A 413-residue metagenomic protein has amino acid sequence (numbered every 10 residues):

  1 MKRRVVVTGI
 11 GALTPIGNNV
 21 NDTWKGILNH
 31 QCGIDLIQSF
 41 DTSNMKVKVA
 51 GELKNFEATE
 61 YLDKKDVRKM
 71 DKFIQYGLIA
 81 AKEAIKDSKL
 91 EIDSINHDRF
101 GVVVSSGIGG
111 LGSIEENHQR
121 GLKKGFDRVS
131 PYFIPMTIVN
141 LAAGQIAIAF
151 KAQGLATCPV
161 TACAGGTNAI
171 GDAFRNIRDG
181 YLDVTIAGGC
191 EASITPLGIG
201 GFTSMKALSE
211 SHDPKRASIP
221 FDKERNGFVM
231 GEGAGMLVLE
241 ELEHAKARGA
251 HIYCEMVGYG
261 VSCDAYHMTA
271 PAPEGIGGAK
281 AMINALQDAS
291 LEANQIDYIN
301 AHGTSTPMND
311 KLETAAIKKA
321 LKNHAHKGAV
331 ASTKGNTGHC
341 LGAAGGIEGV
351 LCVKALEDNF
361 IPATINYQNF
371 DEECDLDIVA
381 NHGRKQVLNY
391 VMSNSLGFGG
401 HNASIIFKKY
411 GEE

Functional and structural regions predicted by a protein language model:
M1-D66, E243-E255, V350-T364, K408-E413: ACP-dependent fatty acid/polyketide chain-elongation machinery
R4-T8, C32-D35, D213-A289, Y298 (+1 more regions): Condensing-enzyme catalytic core mediating Claisen C-C bond formation in acyl metabolism
V6-V7, E60-M70, V104, K124-M136 (+8 more regions): Cysteine-centered functional microenvironments
V7, L28-T161, C190-I199, A293-K311: Conserved beta-ketoacyl condensing-enzyme motif
Q38, Y181-N226, Y259-P273, G303-D310 (+1 more regions): Acyl-CoA/ACP chain-elongation machinery
G77-L90, V139-A143, A147-E191, V229-A250 (+2 more regions): Active-site-proximal alpha-helical scaffold in enzymes
A84-N96, A245-G249, M282-Y298, A320-H324: Phosphate/pyrophosphate-binding loops at sites that engage ATP/ADP/AMP, CoA/4′-phosphopantetheine, polyphosphate
K123-S130, G171, R175, E191-A247 (+3 more regions): Glycine-/small-residue-rich "gating" segment that lines the acyl/pantetheine channel and substrate pocket
